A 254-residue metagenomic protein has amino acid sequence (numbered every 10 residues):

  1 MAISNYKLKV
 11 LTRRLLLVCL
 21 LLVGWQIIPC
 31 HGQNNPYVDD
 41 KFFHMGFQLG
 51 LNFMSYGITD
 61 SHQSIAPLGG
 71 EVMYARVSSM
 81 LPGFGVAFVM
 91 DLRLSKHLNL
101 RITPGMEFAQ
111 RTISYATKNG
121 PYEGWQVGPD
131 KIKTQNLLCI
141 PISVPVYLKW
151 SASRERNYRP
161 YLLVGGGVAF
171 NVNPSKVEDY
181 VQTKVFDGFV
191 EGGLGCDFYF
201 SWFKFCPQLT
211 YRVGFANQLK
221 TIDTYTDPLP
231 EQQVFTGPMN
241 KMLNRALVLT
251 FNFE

Functional and structural regions predicted by a protein language model:
M1-D39, Q48, F251-E254: Bacterial Sec-dependent N-terminal signal peptides
H31-G83, A87, A246, N252-E254: Short glycine/proline- and aromatic-enriched beta-strand/turn motifs that initiate or cap beta-hairpins
D39, Y74-G83, N136-P141, K184-G188 (+1 more regions): Short sequence motifs at beta-strands and strand-loop junctions characteristic of Gram-negative outer-membrane
D39-H44, L51-F53, V89-P174, R245-E254: Gram-negative (and chloroplast) outer-membrane scaffold detector with strong preference for beta-barrel transmembrane
T59-V77, Q110-L137, N173-T183, L219-M239: Flexible, solvent-exposed loop segments that connect beta-strands
N157-R159, N173-V181, K204-C206: Short conserved catalytic/interaction loops centered on acidic-Pro-aromatic/His motifs
K184-F198: Extended serine/threonine-enriched, polar tracts that run as long, contiguous segments within proteins
S201-E254: Predominantly the C-terminal beta-signal and adjacent terminal strand-loop region of outer-membrane beta-barrel
